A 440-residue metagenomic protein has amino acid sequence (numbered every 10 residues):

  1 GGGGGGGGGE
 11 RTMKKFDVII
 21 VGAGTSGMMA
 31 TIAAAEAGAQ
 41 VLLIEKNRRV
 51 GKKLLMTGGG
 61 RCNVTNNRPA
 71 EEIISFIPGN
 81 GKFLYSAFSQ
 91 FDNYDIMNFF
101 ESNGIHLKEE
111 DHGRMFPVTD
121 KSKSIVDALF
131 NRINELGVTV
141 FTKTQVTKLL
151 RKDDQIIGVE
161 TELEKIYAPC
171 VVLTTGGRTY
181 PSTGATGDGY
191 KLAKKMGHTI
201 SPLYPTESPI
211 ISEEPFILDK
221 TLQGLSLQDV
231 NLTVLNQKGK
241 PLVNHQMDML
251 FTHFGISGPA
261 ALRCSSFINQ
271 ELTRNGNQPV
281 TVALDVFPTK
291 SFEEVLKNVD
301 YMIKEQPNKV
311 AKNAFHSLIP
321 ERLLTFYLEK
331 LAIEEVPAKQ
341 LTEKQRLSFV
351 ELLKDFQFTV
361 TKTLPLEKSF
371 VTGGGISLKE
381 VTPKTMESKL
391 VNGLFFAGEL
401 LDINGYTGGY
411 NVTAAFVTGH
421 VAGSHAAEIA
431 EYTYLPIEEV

Functional and structural regions predicted by a protein language model:
K14-S26: Beta1/beta-strand and adjacent pyrophosphate-binding region of the FAD-binding site in flavoprotein oxidoreductases
I19, A35-G59: Glycine-rich FAD pyrophosphate-binding loop
I19-V21, I44, V146, V159 (+4 more regions): Short hydrophobic core segments
R48-V50, M56, A70-E71, H106 (+2 more regions): An anion/pyrophosphate-binding glycine-rich loop and adjacent beta-alpha core in soluble alpha-beta enzymes
R61-E109: Glycine-rich active-site loop/strand segments that organize a redox cofactor
Q90-C170: Feature captures the FAD/FMN-dependent oxidoreductase FAD-binding
F141-K143, K148, T325-N404: A glycine-rich dinucleotide-binding beta-alpha-beta segment and adjacent secondary-structure elements that constitute
C170-F216: Glycine-rich loop(s) and the adjacent beta-strand/alpha-helix scaffold that form part
